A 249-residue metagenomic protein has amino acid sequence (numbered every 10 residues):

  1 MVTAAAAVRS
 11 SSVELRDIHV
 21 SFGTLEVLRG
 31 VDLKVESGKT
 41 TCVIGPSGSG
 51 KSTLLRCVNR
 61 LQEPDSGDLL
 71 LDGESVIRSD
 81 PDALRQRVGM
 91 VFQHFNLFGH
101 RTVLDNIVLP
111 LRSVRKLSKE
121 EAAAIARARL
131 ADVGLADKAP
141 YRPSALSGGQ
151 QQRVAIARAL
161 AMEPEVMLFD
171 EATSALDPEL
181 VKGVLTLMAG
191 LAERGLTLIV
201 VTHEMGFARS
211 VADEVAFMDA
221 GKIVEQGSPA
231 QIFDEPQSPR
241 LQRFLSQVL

Functional and structural regions predicted by a protein language model:
M1-A7: Pre-NBD coupling/linker segments of ABC/ABC-like ATPases
V8-P229: ABC family nucleotide-binding domain
A220, Q226-L249: C-terminal boundary and immediately downstream tail of ABC-type ATPase nucleotide-binding domains
